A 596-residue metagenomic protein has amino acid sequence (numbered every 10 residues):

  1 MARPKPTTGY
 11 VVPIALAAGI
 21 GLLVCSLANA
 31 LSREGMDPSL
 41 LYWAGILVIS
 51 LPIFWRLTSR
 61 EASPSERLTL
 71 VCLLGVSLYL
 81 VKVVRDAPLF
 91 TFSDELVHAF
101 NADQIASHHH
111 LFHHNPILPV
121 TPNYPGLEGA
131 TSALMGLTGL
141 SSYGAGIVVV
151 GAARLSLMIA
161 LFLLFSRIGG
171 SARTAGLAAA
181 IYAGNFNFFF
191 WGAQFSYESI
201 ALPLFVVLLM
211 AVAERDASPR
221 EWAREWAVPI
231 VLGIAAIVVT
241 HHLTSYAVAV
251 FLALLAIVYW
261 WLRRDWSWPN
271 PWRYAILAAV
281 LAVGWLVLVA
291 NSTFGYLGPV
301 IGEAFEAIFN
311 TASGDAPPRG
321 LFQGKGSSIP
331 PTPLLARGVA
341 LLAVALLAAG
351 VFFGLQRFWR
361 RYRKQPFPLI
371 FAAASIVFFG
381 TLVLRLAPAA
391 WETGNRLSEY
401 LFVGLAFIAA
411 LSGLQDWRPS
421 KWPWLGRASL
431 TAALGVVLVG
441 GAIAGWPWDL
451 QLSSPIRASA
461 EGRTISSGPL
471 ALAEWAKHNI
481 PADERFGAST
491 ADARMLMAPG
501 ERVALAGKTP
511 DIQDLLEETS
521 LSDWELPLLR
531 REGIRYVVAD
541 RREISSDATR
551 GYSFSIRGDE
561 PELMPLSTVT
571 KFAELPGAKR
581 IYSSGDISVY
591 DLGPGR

Functional and structural regions predicted by a protein language model:
M1-V83, R596: Start-transfer (signal-anchor) and selected internal transmembrane alpha helices of multi-pass inner/ER membrane
G19, E198, L411-R596: Extracytoplasmic
L40-W43, W191, E198, Y246-A247 (+1 more regions): Hydrophobic/aromatic-rich transmembrane helices and adjacent perimembrane loops
T58-R60, P219-R224, R263-R273, L347-I376: Membrane-interface helix-loop-helix junctions at transmembrane boundaries of multi-pass membrane enzymes, predominantly
S59-E61, L68-T69, V76-L204, Y400 (+1 more regions): Active-site lumenal/periplasmic loops and adjacent helix-entry segments of GT-C-fold, multi-pass membrane
L68-V76, W226, I230, I276-A278 (+2 more regions): Transmembrane alpha-helix segments characteristic of polytopic inner-membrane glycan-assembly/cell-envelope
D94, F188, S196-A201, E225-V228 (+1 more regions): Transmembrane catalytic cores of multi-pass membrane glycosyltransferases and polysaccharide-assembly enzymes
F205-E225: Membrane-interface transmembrane helices that cradle and orient dolichyl/undecaprenyl
